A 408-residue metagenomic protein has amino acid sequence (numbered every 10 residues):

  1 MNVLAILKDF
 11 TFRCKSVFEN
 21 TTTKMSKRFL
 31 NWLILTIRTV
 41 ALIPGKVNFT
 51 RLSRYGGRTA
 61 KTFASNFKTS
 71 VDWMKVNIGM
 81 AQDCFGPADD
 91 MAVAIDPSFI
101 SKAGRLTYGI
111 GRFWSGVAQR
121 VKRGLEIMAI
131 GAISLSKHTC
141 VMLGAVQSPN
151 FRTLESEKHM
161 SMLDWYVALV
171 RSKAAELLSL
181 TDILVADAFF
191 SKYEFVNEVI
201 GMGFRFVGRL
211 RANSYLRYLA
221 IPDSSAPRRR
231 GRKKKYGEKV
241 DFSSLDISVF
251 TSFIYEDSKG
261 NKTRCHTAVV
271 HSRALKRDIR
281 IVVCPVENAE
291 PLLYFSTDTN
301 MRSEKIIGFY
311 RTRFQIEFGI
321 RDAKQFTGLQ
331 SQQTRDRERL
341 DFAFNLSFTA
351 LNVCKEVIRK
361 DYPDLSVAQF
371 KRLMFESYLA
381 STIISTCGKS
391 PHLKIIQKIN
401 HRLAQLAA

Functional and structural regions predicted by a protein language model:
M1-K68, D72-W73: Gly/serine-rich nucleotide phosphate-binding loop at the start of the catalytic core of nucleotide/ADP-ribose-handling
T39, N66-L143, R264-V269: Active-site-proximal, Lys/Arg-enriched surface segment that forms a nucleic-acid-binding/basic interface patch
R51, T62-S65, G116-T181, L275-L293: Electropositive, glycine- and tryptophan-enriched low-complexity nucleic-acid-binding patches
L52, D90-A103, I130, I183-S191 (+4 more regions): Short, conserved catalytic/metal-binding motifs centered on acidic residues
F85-A92, L177-L180, T386-A408: Long, charge-rich low-complexity segments
F99, R302-T334: Short amphipathic alpha-helical "interface-anchor" segments enriched in bulky aromatics
F151-D278, D361-Q369, L373: An internal, acidic/charged active-site-proximal segment that coordinates divalent cations and/or engages
S331-T386: Basic, amphipathic alpha-helical segments enriched in Lys/Arg and hydrophobic/aromatic residues
